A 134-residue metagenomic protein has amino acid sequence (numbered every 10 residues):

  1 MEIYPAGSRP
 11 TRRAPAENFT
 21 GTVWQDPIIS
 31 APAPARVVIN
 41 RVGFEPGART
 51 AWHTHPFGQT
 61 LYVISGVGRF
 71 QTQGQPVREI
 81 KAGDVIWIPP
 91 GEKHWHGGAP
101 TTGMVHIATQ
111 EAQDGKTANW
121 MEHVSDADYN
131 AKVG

Functional and structural regions predicted by a protein language model:
M1-R36, T117-G134: A short, N-terminal "cap"/entry segment at the start of jelly-roll beta-barrel domains of the cupin/DSBH fold
W24-P27, V38-H55, P90: Conserved short histidine dyad/triad with adjacent acidic residue
R41-E45, T54-F70, T109-E111: Short, conserved beta-strand element in jelly-roll/cupin
G74-G91: Short acidic-glycine-tyrosine-enriched beta hairpin
W87, T101-M121: A short hydrophobic beta-strand segment most commonly corresponding to one strand of the jelly-roll/cupin
G97-A99: Asparagine-centered strand-capping/turn motif at beta-strand->loop junctions
